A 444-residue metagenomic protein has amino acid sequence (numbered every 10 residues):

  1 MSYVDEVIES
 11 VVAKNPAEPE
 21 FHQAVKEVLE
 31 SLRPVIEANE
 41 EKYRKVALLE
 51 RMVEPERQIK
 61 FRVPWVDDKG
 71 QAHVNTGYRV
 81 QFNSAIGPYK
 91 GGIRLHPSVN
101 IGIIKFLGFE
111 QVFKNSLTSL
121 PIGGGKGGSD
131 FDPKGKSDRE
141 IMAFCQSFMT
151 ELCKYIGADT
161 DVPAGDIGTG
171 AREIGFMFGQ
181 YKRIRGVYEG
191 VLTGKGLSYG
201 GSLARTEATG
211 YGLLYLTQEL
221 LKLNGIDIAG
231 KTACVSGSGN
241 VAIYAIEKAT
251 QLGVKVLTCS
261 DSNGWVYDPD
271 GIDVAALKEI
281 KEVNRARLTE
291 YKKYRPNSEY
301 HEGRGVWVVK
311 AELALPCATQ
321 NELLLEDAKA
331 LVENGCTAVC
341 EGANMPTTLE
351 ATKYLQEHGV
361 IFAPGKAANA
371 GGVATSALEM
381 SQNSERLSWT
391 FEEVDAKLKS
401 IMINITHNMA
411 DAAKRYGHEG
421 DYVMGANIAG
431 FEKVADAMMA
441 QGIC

Functional and structural regions predicted by a protein language model:
M1-L203, K433-I443: N-terminal ligand-binding/catalytic initiation module
S2, P16-Q23, E27, Y43 (+23 more regions): Conserved active-site and cofactor/substrate-binding residues in soluble primary-metabolism enzymes
S2-A24, L220, V332-C444: Adenosine-phosphate binding glycine-rich loop
I104-G108, M177, L213-L221, A245 (+2 more regions): Buried hydrophobic packing segments
T160-A164, V187-L192, T258-D261, Y300 (+4 more regions): General beta-strand structural signal in soluble alpha/beta enzymes
T193-G196, G201-K310: Glycine-rich phosphate/diphosphate-binding loop of Rossmann-like nucleotide-binding domains
G264-F362, A367: Rossmann-like adenosine-cofactor binding region
